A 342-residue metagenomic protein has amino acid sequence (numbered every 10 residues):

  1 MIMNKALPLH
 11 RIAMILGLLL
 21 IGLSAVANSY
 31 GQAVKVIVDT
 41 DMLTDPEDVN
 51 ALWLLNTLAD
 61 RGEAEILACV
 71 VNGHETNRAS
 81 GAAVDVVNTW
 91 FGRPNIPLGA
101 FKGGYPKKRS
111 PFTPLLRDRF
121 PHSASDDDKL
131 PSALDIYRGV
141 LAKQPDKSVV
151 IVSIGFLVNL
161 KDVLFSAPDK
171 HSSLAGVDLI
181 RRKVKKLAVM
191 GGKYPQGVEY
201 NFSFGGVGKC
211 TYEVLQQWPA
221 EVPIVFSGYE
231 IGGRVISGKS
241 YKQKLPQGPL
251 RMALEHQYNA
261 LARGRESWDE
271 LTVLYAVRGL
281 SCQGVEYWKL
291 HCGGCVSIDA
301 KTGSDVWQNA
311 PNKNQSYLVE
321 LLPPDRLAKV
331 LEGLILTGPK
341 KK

Functional and structural regions predicted by a protein language model:
M1-L9: N-terminal secretory signal peptides that target proteins for export/translocation
N4-K5, G22, S29: A general, composition-driven signal for non-globular sequence regions
P8, I15, A27-S29: Short stretches within intrinsically disordered, low-complexity N-terminal or propeptide regions
A13-S24: Bacterial N-terminal signal peptides
Y30-K342: N-terminal acidic, glycine/proline-rich low-complexity segments
